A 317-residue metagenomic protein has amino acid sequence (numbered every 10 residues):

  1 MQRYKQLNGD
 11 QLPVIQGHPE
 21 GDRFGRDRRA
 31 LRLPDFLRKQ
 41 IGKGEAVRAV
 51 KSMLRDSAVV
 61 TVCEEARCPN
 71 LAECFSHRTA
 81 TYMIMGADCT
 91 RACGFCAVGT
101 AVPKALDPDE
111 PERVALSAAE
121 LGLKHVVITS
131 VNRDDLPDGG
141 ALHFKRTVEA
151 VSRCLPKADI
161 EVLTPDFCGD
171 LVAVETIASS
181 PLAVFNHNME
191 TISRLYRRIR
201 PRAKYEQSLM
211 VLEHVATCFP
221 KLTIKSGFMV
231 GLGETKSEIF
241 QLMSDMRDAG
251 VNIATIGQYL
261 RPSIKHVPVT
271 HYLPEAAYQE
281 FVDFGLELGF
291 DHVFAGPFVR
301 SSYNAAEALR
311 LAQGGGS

Functional and structural regions predicted by a protein language model:
M1-T81, M85, L116, R146-K157 (+2 more regions): Auxiliary Fe-S-binding modules of radical SAM enzymes
A30-L33, F95-C96, V131: Acidic/polar active-site rim loop that often engages polyanionic ligands
C68, C89, C93-C96: Short cysteine clusters
E73-S76, G94, V98-A101: Short functional micro-motifs and their immediate structural scaffolds
A80, R91, F185: Change "...and in nucleic-acid phosphodiester-cleaving endonucleases..." to "...and in nucleic-acid processing enzymes
T90, I192-S193, R261, R300: Alpha-helix N-cap/helix-start and coil->helix boundary motif
A92, L136, L195, I264 (+1 more regions): Glycine/Thr-rich phosphate-binding loops of Rossmann-like dinucleotide-binding domains
A97-R113, A118-L171, I177-V211, K225 (+2 more regions): Core AdoMet radical
